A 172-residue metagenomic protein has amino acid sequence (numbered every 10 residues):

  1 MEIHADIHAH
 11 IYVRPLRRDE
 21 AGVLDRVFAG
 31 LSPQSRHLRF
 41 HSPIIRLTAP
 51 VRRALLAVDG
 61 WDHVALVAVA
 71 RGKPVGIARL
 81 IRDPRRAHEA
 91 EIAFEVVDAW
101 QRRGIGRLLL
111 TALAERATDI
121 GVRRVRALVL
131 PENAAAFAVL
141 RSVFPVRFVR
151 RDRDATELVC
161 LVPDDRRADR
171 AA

Functional and structural regions predicted by a protein language model:
M1-A172: Long, contiguous binding/interaction regions
